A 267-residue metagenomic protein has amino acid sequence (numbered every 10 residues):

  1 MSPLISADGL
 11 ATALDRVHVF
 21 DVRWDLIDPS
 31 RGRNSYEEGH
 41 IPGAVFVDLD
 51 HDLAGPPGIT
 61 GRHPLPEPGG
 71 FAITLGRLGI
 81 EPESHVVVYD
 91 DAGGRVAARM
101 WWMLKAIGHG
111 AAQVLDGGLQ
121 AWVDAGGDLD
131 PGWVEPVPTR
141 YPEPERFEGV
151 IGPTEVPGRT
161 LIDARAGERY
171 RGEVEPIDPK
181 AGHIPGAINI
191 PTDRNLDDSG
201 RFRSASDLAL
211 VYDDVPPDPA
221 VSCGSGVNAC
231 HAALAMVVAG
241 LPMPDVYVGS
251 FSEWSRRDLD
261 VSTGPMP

Functional and structural regions predicted by a protein language model:
M1-P267: Cytosolic catalytic domains that perform sulfur/thiol-centered chemistry
